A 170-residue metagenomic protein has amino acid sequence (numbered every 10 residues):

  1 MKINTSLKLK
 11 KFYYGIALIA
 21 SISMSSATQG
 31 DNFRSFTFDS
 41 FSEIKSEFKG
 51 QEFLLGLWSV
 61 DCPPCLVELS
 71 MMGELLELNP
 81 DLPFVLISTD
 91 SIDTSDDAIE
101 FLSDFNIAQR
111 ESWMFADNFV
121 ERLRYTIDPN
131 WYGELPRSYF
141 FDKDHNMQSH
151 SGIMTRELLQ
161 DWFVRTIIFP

Functional and structural regions predicted by a protein language model:
M1-L9: N-terminal secretory signal peptides that target proteins for export/translocation
Y13-S23: Bacterial N-terminal signal peptides
S23-N32: Bacterial Sec-dependent signal peptides at the C-terminal "C-region" and cleavage site
N32-F53: A short beta-strand-turn-helix
L57-E74: Conserved redox-active cysteine motifs that mediate thiol-disulfide chemistry, especially di-cysteine Cys-X(1-2)-Cys
L69-N106, F119-L123: Structural microenvironment flanking redox-active thiols in thiol-disulfide oxidoreductases
L102-L135: Short, internal strand/loop/helix patches that form the active-site neighborhood or redox-interaction surface
L135-P170: Thiol-/selenol-based redox modules, centered on thioredoxin-like and closely related oxidoreductase domains
